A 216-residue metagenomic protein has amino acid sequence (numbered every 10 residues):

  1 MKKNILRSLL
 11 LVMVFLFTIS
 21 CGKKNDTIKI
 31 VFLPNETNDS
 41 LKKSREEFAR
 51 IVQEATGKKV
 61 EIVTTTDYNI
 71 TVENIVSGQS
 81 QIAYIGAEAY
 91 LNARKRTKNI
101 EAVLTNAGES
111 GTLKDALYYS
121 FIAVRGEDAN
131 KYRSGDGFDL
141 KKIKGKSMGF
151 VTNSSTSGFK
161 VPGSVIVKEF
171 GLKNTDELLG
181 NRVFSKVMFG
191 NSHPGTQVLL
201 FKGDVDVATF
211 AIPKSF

Functional and structural regions predicted by a protein language model:
M1-L9: Bacterial N-terminal signal peptides that target proteins for export
T18-S20: C-terminal motif of bacterial Sec signal peptides marking the signal peptidase cleavage site
G22-K24: Bacterial signal peptide processing site
T37-E61: Short, polar/charged alpha-helical segment
N69-Y84, E88, N92-T97, L117-Y118 (+2 more regions): Short helices/loops that flank or line small-molecule/ion binding pockets
A93-E109: Ligand-binding "clamshell"
N106-F159, G163-V165: A conserved helix-loop-strand patch within extracytoplasmic ligand-binding domains of the periplasmic binding
S147, S154-F216: Pocket-lining segment of extracytoplasmic ligand-binding domains
